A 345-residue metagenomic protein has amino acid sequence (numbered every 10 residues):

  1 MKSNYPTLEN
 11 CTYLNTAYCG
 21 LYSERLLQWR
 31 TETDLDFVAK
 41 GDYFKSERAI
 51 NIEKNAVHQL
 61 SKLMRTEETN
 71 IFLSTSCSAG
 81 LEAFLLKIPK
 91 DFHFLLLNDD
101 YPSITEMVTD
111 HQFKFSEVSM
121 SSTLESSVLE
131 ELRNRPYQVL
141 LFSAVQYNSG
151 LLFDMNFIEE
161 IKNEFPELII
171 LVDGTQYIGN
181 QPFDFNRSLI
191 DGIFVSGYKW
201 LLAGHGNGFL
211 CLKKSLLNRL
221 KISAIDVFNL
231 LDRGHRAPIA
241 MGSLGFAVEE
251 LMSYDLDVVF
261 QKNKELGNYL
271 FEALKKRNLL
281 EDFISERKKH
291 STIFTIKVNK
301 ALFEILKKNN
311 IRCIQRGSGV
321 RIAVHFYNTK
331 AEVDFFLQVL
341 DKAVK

Functional and structural regions predicted by a protein language model:
M1-S3, I305-K345: PLP-dependent enzyme catalytic core of the Aspartate aminotransferase-like
T7-Y13, A17-I50: Glycine-rich phosphate-binding segment of PLP-dependent enzymes
F44-S46, N229-F271: Structural signature of PLP-dependent enzymes
A49-F92, P102-I104: Conserved beta-loop-alpha segment that forms the PLP phosphate-binding cup at the N-terminus of a helix
A79, A83-V139: PLP-dependent aminotransferase-like
T123-T175, G179: Active-site phosphate-binding strand-loop segment of PLP-dependent enzymes
S188-S223: Active-site PLP attachment segment
K264, N268, R277-N309, V324: Conserved PLP-binding catalytic core of the aspartate aminotransferase-like
